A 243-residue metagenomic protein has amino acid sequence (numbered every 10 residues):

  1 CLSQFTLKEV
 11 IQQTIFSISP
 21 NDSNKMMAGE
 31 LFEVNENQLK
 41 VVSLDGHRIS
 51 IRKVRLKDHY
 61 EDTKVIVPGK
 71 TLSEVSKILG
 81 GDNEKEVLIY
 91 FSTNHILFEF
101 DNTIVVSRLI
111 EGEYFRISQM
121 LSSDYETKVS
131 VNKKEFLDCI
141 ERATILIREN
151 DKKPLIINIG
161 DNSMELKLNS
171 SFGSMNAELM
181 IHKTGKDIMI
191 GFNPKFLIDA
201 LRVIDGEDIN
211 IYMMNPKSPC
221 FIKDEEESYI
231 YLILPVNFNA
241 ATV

Functional and structural regions predicted by a protein language model:
C1-K53, D58-I110, Y125-V243: DNA polymerase processivity clamps
E113: Glycine-rich, pocket-lining loop/helix-strand segments that form or immediately flank
R116-I117: Specificity-determining recognition surfaces
M120-D124: Bateman (tandem CBS) regulatory domains
